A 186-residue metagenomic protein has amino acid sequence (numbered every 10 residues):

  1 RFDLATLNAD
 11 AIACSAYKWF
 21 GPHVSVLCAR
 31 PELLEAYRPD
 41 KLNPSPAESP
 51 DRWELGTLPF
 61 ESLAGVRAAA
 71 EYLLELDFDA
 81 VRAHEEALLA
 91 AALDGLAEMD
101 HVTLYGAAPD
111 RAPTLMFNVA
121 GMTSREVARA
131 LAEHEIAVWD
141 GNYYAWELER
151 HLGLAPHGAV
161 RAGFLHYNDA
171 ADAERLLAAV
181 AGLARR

Functional and structural regions predicted by a protein language model:
R1-R186: Pyridoxal 5′-phosphate
